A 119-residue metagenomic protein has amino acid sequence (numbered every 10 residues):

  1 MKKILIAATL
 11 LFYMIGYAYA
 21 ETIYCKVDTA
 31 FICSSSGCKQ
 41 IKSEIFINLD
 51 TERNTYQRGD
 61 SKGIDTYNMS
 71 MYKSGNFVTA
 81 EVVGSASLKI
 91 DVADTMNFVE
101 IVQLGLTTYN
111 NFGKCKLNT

Functional and structural regions predicted by a protein language model:
M1-I4: Positively charged n-region of N-terminal signal peptides that target proteins for export
A7-Y13: Bacterial N-terminal signal peptides
I15-A20: Sec/Tat signal peptide C-region and signal peptidase I cleavage site
I23-T55, L88-I90: Short, solvent-exposed loop/hinge segments that bridge or flank secondary-structure elements
T29-I32, R58-D65, L104-T107: Short, solvent-exposed aromatic-acidic interface loops
S43, G105-T119: Edge beta-strand at a domain terminus
R53-L88: Contiguous, well-ordered beta-strand patches that form the walls/edges of small beta-barrel/beta-sandwich domains
L88-V92, N97-N110: Short, exposed beta-strand-loop hairpins at the edges of beta-sheets in extracellular/periplasmic proteins
